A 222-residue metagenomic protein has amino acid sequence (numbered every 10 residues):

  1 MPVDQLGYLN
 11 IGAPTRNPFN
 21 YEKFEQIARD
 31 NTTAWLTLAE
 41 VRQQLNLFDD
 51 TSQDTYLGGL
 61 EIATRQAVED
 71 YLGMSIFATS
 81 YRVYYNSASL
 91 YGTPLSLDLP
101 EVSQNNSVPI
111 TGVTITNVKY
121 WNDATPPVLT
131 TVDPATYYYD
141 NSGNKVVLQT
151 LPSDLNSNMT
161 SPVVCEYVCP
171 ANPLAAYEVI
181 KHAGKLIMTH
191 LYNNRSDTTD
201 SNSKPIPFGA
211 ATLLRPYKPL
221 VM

Functional and structural regions predicted by a protein language model:
P2-M222: Divalent metal-cofactor coordination and adjacent catalytic microenvironments
